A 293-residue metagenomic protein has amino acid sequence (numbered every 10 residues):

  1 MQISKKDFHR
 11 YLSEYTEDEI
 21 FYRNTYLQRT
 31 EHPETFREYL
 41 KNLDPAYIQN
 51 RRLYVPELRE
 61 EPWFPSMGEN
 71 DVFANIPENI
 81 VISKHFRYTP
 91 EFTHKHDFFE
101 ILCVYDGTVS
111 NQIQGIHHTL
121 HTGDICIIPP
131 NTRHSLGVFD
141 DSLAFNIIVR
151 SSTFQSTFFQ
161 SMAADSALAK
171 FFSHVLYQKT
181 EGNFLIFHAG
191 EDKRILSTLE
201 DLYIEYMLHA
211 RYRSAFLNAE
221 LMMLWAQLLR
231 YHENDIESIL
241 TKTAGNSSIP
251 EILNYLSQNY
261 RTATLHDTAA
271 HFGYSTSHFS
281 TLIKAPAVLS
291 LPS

Functional and structural regions predicted by a protein language model:
Q2-E14, E19-R23, P33, R37-E38 (+3 more regions): A hydrophobic/aromatic-rich effector-binding and dimerization subdomain of bacterial HTH-type transcriptional regulators
E69-D71, N75-A169: N-terminal regulatory/effector-sensing and dimerization cores that precede helix-turn-helix DNA-binding domains
G190-E237: An amphipathic alpha-helical interaction segment
E191, A244-I252, A287: N-terminal positioning helix adjacent to the helix-turn-helix/winged-helix DNA-binding module
I239-S247, S290-S293: Short, Lys/Arg-enriched anionic-surface-contact patches
Q258-Y260: Short helix-capping/hinge SLiMs at alpha-helix to coil transitions
T262, H266-S293: Basic/polar phosphate-binding segments, predominantly the helix-turn-helix DNA-binding elements of transcriptional
